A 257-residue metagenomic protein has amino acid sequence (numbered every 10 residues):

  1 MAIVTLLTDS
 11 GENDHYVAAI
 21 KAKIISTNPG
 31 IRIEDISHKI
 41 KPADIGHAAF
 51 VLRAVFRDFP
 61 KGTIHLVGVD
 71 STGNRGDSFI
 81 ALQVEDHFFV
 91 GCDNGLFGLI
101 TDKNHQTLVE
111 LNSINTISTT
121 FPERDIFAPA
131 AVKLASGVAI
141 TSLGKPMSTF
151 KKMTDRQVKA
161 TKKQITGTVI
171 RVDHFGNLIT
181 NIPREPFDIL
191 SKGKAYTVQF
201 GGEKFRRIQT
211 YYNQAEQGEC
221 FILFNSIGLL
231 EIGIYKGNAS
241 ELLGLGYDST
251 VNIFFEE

Functional and structural regions predicted by a protein language model:
M1-G76: N-terminal glycine-/serine-/threonine-rich phosphate-binding loop
L6, I33-I36, V67, F89-C92 (+3 more regions): General beta-strand structural signal in soluble alpha/beta enzymes
T27, D44-F50, P60-G62, L66-V69 (+1 more regions): Active-site histidine-anchored catalytic micro-motif
T27-G30, V55-F59, K103, K133-T141: Change "in soluble alpha/beta enzymes" to "in soluble alpha/beta proteins
S118-N181, S191: Anionic-ligand-binding alpha/beta catalytic cores of soluble enzymes and soluble regulatory domains that recognize
N181-G244: A conserved acidic, glycine/proline-rich C-terminal tail/linker
